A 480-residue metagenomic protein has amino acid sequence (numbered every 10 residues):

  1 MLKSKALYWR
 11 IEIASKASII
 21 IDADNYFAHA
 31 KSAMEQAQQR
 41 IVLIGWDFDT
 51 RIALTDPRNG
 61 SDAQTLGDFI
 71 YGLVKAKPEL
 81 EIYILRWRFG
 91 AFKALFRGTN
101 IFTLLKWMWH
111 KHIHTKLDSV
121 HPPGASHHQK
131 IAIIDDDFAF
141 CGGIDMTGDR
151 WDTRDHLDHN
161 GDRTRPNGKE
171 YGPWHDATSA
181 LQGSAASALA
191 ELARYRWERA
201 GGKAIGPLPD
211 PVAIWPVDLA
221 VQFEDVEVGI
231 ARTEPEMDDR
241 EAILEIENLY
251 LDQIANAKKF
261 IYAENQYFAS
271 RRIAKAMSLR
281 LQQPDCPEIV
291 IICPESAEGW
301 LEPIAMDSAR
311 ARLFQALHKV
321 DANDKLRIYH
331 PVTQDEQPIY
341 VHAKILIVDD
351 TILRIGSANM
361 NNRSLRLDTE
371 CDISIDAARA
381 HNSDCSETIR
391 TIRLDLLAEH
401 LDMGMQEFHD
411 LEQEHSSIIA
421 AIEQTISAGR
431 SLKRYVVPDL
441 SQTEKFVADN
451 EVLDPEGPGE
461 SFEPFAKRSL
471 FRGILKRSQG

Functional and structural regions predicted by a protein language model:
M1-G480: Charged, low-complexity intrinsically disordered terminal segments
